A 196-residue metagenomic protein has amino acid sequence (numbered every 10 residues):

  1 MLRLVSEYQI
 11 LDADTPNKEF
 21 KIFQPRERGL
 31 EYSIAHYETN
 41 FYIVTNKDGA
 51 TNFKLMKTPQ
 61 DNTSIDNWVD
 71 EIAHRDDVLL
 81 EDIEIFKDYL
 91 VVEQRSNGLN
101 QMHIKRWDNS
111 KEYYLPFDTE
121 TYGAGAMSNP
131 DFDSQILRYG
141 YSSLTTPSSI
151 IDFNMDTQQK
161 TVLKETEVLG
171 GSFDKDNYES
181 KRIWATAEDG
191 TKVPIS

Functional and structural regions predicted by a protein language model:
M1-H36, D70, E81-D82, N100-K105 (+1 more regions): Non-catalytic accessory segments flanking enzyme active sites
T39, K87-D88, S134-Q135: Short coil/turn segments that connect the beta-strands within blades of beta-propeller domains
I43-F53, T58: Noncatalytic partner-interaction/assembly domains of nucleic-acid and motor enzyme complexes, especially the accessory
L55, L90, I150, I195: Hydrophobic, well-ordered secondary-structure elements that form the walls of internal hydrophobic environments
I65-F86: Generic long, charged, amphipathic alpha-helical segments
Y89-Q94, Q101-H103: A cross-family structural signal marking well-folded subdomains
